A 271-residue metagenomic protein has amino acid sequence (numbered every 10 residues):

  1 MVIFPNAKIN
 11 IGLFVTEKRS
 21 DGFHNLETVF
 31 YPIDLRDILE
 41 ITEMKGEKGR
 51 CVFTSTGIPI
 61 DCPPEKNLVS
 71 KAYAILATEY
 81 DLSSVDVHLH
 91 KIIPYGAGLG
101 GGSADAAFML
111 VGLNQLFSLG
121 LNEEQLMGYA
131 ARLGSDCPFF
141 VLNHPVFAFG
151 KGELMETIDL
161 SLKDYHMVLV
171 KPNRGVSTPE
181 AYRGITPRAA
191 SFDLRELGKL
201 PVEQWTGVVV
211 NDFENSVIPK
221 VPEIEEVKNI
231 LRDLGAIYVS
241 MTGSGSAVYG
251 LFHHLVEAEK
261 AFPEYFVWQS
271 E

Functional and structural regions predicted by a protein language model:
M1-A97, Q115, L119-E124, D159-K163 (+1 more regions): ATP-binding N-lobe of GHMP and related small-molecule kinases
C51, L142-Y238, H253-P263, Q269-E271: Conserved, helical-rich catalytic subdomain that frames metal- and/or nucleotide-binding sites in enzyme alpha/beta
A97-E123, G128, F139: DPxDG-like acidic metal-binding loop motif
G101-G102, M241-S246: Glycine-rich beta-strand-to-loop/alpha-helix junction loops that act as flexible
G245-H254: N-terminal pre-core extensions flanking Radical SAM catalytic domains
